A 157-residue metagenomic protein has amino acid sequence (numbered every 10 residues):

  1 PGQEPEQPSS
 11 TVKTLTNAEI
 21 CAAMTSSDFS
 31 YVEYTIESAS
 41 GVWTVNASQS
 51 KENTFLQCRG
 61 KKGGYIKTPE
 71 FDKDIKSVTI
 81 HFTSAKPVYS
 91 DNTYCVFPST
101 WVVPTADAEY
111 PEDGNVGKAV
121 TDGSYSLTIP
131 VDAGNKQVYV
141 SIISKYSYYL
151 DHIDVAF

Functional and structural regions predicted by a protein language model:
G2-S38: Extracellular carbohydrate-recognition regions
K51-I75, D122-L127, L150: Short beta-strands within extracellular/lumenal beta-sheet-rich domains
K61, H81-T93, Y146-S147: Extended, low-complexity, turn-rich repeat/linker tracts enriched in Gly/Pro/Ser/Thr and Asp/Glu that occur
E70-T79, N135-Q137: Extended extracellular/luminal ectodomain segments enriched in beta-structured repeat modules
K86-E109: Short, surface-exposed beta-strand/strand-loop-strand elements in extracellular ectodomains
V103-G134: Extracellular carbohydrate recognition and processing domains and analogous Trp-centered ligand-binding platforms
Y139-Y149: Short beta-strand-plus-loop segments that form exposed binding edges in beta-rich domains
I153-V155: Extracellular beta-strand elements of beta-rich domains used for carbohydrate recognition/degradation or cell-matrix
